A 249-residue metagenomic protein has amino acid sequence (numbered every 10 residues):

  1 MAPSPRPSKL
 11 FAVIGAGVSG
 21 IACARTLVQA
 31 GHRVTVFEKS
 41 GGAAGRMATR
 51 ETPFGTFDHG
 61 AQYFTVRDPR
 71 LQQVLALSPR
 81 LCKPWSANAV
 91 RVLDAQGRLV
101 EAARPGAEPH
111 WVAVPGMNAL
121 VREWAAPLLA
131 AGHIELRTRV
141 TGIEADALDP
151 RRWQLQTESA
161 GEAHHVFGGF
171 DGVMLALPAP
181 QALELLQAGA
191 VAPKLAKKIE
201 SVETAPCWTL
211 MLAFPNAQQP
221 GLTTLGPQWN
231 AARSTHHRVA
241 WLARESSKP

Functional and structural regions predicted by a protein language model:
P3-S19: Beta1/beta-strand and adjacent pyrophosphate-binding region of the FAD-binding site in flavoprotein oxidoreductases
I14, T26-P53: Glycine-rich FAD pyrophosphate-binding loop
T26, T49-V92: N-terminal FAD cofactor-binding segment of flavoenzymes
E38, F64, W124, M174-A176 (+1 more regions): Generic structural signal for small/hydrophobic residues in well-ordered secondary structure, especially within
A44, T52, F57, H164-P227: Central helical "cap/lid" subdomain
Y63-L71, L99-A126: Short beta-strand to alpha-helix junction loop
L136-W153: A conserved short coil-to-beta-strand element within the FAD-binding core of flavoproteins
M211-P249: Active-site substrate-recognition segment that forms the wall of the catalytic cavity or substrate channel
